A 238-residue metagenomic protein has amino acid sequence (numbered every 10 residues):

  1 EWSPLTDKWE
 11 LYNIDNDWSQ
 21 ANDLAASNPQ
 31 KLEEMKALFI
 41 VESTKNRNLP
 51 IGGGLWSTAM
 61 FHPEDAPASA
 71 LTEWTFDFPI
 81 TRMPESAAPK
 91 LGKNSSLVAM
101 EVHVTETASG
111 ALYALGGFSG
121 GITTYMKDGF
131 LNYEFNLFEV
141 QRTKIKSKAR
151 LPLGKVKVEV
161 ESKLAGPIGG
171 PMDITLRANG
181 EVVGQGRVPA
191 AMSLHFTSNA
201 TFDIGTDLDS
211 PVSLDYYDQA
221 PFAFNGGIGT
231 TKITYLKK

Functional and structural regions predicted by a protein language model:
E1-A26, K31: C-terminal, low-complexity/hydrophilic appendages and adjacent surface loops of extracellular/periplasmic anionic
L11-N13, D17, M35, M100 (+2 more regions): Hydrophobic, well-ordered secondary-structure elements that form the walls of internal hydrophobic environments
N22-L24, N46, L214-Y217: Short conserved micro-motifs at the rims of enzyme active sites and ligand-binding pockets
N28-F39, I228-T231: Short amphipathic C-terminal alpha-helix that caps PH/PH-like domains
L32, N48-I51: Protein C-terminal end segments and domain termini
I40-R47: Sec-exported extracytoplasmic/periplasmic mature domains
P50-K238: Extracellular glycan-associated modules
